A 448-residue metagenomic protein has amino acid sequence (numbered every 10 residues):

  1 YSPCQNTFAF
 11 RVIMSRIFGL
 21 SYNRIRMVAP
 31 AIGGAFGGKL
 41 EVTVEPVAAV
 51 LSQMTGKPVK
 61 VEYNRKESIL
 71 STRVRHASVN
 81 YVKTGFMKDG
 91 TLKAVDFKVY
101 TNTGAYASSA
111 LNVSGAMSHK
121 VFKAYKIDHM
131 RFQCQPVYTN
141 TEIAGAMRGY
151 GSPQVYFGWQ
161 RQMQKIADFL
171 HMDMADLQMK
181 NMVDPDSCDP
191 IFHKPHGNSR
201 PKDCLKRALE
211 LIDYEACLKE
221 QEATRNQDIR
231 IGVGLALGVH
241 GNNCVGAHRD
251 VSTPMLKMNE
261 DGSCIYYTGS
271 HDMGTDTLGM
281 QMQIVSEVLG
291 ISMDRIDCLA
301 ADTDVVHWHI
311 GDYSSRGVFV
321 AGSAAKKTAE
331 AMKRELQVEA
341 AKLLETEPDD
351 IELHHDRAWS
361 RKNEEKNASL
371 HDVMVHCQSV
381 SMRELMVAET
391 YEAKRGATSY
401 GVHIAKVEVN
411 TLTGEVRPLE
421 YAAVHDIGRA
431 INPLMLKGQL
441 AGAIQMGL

Functional and structural regions predicted by a protein language model:
Y1-D203, E210, K219-G447: Cofactor-binding beta-sheet edge motifs in enzyme active sites
A216: Core nucleic-acid recognition elements
